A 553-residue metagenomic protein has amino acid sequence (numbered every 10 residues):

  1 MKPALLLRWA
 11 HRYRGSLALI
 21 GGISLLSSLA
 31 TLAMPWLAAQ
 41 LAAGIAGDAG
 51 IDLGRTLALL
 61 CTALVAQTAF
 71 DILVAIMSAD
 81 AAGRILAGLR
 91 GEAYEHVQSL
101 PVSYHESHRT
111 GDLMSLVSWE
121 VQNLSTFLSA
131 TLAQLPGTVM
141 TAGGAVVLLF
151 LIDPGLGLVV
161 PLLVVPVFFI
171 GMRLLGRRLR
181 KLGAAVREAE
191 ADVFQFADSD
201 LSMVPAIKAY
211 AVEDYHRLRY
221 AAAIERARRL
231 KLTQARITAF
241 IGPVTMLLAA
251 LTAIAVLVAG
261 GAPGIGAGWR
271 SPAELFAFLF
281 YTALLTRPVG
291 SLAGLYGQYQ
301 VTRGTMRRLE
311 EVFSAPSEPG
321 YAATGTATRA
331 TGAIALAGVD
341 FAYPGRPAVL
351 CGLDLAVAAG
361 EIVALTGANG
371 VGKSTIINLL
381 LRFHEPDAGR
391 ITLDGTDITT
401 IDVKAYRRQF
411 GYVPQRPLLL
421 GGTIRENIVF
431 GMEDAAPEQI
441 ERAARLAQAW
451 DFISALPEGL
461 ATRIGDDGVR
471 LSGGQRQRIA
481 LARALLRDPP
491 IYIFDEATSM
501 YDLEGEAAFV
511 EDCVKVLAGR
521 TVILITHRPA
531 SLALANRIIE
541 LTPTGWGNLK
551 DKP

Functional and structural regions predicted by a protein language model:
M1-T31, A46-L59, V74, S78 (+9 more regions): Membrane-integrated ABC transporters
R12, S16-L26, L59, A133-A185 (+1 more regions): Transmembrane helices of ABC transporter permease
R12-G15, V102-E106, W119-L128, L132 (+7 more regions): An intracellular "coupling" helix at the cytosolic face of ABC transporter transmembrane type-1 domains
L17-F70, F150-G155, G268-P272: Transmembrane helix-loop-helix hairpins at lipid-water interfaces of multipass membrane proteins, especially the type-1
L59-D71, P161-P166, T238-T252, W269-G294: Hydrophobic alpha-helical segments in the permease module
G83, G91-S115, W119-V121, Q195-R219 (+5 more regions): Short intracellular "coupling" helices and adjacent cytoplasmic loop segments at the cytosolic face of multi-pass
V212, R236, L284-V312: Cytosolic ends of transmembrane helices, especially the final helix of ABC transmembrane type-1 domains
T328-P553: ABC-type nucleotide-binding domain
